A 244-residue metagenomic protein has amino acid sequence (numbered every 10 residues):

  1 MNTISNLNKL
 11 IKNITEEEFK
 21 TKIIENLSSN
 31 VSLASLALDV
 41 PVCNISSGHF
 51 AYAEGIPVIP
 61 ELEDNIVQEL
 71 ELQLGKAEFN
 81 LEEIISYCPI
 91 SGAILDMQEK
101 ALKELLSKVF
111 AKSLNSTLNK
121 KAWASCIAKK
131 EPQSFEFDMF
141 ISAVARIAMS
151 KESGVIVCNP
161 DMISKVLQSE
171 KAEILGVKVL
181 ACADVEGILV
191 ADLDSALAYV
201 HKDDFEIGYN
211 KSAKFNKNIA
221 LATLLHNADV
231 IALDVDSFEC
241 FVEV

Functional and structural regions predicted by a protein language model:
M1-L27, L36, W123, I127-P132 (+1 more regions): Intrinsically disordered, low-complexity terminal tails
K12-S86: Assembly/oligomerization interface modules of large self-assembling protein complexes
F19, L62-V67, E104-V109, A172 (+2 more regions): Short, polar loop/linker segments at the starts of domains and inter-domain junctions
F19-S29, L102-L114, L193-G208, A213: Short, Φ-rich (hydrophobic/aromatic) sequence segments
N44-S46, A128-A228, D234-V244: Extended oligomerization regions of viral-like shell subunits
E54, G92-I94, P160, H226: Short, flexible loop/turn elements at secondary-structure junctions
P57-E61, P89, M97-Q98, K165-L167 (+1 more regions): Short helix/loop capping segments that flank catalytic or ligand/cofactor-binding pockets
V67-L70, L74-E152, C240-V244: Alpha-helical scaffold segments that mediate packing/assembly in large oligomeric complexes
